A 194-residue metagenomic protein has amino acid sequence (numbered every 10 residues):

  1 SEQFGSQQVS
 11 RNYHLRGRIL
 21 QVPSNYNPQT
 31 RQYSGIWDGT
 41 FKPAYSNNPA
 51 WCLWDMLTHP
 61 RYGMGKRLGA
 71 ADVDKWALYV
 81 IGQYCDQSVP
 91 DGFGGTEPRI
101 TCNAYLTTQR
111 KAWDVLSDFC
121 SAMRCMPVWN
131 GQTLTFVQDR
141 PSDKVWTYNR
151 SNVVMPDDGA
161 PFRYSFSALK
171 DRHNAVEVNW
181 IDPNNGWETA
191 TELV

Functional and structural regions predicted by a protein language model:
S1-M123, N130, I181, G186-E188: Polar, S/T/G-rich
Q3-S6, N103, V137-V194: Surface-exposed, non-catalytic interaction/assembly patches
Q132-T135: Hydrophobic residues embedded in beta-strands of well-ordered beta-sheets
